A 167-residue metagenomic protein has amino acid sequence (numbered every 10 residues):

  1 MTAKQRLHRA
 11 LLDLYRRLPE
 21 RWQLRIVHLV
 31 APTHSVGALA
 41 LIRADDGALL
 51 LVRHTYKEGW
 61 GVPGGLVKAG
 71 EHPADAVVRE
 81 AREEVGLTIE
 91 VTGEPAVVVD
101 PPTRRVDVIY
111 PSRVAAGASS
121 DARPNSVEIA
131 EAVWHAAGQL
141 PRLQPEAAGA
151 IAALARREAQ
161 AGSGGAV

Functional and structural regions predicted by a protein language model:
M1-L39: Acidic, metal-coordinating catalytic segment for phosphate/diphosphate chemistry, firing primarily on the Nudix
T33-G37, A44, T55, V62 (+1 more regions): Short connector loops at helix/strand junctions that flank enzyme active sites, especially segments positioning acidic
L39, A48, E131: Conserved beta-strand and immediately adjacent loop positions that scaffold enzyme active sites
I42-R43, L51, S112, W134: Conserved hydrophobic "DFG−1" position in protein kinase catalytic cores
R43-A44, V99: Generic beta-strand structural signal
A44, A48-E83: Conserved Nudix-box catalytic region and its N-terminal flanking loop in Nudix hydrolases and closely related
V67-E90, E94-L154, V167: Unchanged
Q160-A166: Short, charged, intrinsically disordered terminal tails
